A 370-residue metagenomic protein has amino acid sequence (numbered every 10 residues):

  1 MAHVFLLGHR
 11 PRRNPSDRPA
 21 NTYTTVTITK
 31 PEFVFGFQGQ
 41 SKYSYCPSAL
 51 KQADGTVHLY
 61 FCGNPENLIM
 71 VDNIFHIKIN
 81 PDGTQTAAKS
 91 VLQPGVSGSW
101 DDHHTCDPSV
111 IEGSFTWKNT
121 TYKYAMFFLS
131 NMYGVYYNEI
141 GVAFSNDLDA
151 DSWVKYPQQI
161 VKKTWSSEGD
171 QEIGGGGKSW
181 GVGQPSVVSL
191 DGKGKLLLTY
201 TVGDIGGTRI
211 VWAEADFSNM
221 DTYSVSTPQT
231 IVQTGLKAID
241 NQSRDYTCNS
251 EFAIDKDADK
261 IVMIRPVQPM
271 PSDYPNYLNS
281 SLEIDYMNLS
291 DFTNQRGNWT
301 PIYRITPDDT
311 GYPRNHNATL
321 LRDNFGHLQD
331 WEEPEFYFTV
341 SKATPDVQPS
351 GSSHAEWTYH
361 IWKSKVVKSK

Functional and structural regions predicted by a protein language model:
M1-R12: N-terminal Sec signal peptide cleavage junction
P11-C46, L50-H103, G113-K178, S189-R244 (+2 more regions): Beta-rich carbohydrate-recognition and catalytic domains
C46-S48, D107-S109, Q184-S186, N249-E251 (+1 more regions): Conserved beta-strand position repeated once per blade in WD40 beta-propeller domains
